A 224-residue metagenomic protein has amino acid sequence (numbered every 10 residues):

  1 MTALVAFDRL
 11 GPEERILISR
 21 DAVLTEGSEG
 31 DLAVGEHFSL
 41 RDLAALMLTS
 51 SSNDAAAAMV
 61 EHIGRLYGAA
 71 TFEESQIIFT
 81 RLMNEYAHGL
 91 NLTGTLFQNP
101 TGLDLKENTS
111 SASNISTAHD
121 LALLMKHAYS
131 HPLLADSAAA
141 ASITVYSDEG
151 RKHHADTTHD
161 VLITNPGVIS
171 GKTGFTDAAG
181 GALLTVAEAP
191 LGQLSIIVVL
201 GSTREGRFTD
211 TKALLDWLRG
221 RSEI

Functional and structural regions predicted by a protein language model:
M1-L17, L121: Active-site SXXK
L4, D8, E61, D216: Short, well-ordered alpha-helices that flank and scaffold nucleotide-derived cofactor binding pockets
G11-G35, A140-G150: Short, glycine/proline-biased beta-turn/loop segments that scaffold the active-site neighborhood
E13, D54, L92-G94: Short secondary-structure junction motifs
T25-E29, A55-A69: Substrate-binding clefts and substrate-entry loops adjacent to catalytic sites of polymer-processing enzymes acting on
L40-L43, G64-I224: Penicillin-recognizing serine hydrolase domain
S50-S51: Short helix- or helix-capping micro-motifs that position conserved polar/aromatic residues at function-defining sites
